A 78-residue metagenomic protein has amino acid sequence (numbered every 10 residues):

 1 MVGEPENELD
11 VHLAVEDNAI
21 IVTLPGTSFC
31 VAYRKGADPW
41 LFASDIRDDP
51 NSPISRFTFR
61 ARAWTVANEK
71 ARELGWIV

Functional and structural regions predicted by a protein language model:
M1-I21: Negatively charged, low-complexity tracts enriched in Asp/Glu with abundant Ser/Thr
E6, G26, W40, N51-I54: Generic low-complexity segments that are intrinsically disordered, proline-rich and/or Lys/Arg-biased
L9-V11, L24, F29, F42 (+2 more regions): Extended hydrophobic/Leu-rich segments
N18-R47: A short, structured beta-strand/loop element
A43-V78: Mixed-charge, Lys/Arg-enriched low-complexity segments
